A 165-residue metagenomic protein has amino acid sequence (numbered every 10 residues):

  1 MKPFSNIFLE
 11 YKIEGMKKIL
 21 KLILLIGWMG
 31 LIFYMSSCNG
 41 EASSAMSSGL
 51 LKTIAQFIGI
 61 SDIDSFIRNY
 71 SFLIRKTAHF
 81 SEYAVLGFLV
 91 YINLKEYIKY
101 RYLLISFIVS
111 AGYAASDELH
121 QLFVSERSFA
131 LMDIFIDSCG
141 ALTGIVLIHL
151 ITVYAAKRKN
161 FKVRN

Functional and structural regions predicted by a protein language model:
E10-A84: "…centered on the first transmembrane helix and the immediately adjacent amphipathic helix/loop
K17-L20, Y97-F107, R127-L131: Membrane-helix interface segments
L20-Y34, I108-S116, C139, T143 (+1 more regions): Lipid-exposed faces of alpha-helical membrane segments in multi-pass integral membrane proteins
E82-Y97, C139-Y154: Membrane-interfacial alpha-helical segments at the cytosolic side of multi-pass membrane proteins
V90-D117, Q121, L147, K157-R158: Membrane-embedded catalytic cores of phosphoryl/pyrophosphoryl-handling enzymes
A115-I136: Interfacial helix-loop-helix junctions of multi-pass membrane proteins
K159-N165: Short, charged juxtamembrane terminal tails flanking transmembrane helices
